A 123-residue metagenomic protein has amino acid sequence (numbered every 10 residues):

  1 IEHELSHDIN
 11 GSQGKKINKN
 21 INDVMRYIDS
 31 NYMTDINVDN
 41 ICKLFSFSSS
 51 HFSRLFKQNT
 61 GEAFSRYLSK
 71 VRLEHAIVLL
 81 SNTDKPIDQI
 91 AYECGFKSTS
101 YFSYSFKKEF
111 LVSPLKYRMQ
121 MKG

Functional and structural regions predicted by a protein language model:
I1-S12: An amphipathic alpha-helical interaction segment
G11-K19: Intrinsic-disorder/low-complexity linker and hinge segments
N22-R26, S30, D35-D39, Q58-T99 (+1 more regions): Terminal helix-turn-helix DNA-binding modules in bacterial transcription factors
N40-S49: Helix-turn-helix
L44-F45, C94-G95, F106: Core residues of bacterial helix-turn-helix
H51-F52, F56, Y101-F102, F106: Short hydrophobic/aromatic patch on the recognition helix
Y104-G123: …primarily DNA-binding HTH/wHTH and HhH modules…
